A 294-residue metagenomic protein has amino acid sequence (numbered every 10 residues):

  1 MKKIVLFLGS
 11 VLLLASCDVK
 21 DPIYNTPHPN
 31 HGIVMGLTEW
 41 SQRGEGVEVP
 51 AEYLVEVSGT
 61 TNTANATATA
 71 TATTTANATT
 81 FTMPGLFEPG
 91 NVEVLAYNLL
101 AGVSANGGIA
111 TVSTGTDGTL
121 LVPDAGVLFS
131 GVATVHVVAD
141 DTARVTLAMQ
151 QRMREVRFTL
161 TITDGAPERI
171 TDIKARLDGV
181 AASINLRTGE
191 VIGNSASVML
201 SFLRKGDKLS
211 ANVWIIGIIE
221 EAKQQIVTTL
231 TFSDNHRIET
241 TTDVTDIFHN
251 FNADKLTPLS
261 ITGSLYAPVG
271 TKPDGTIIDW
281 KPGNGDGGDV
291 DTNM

Functional and structural regions predicted by a protein language model:
M1-I4, V19: Positively charged n-region of N-terminal signal peptides that target proteins for export
L13-S16: C-terminal motif of bacterial Sec signal peptides marking the signal peptidase cleavage site
V19-K20, T71-T73, A101-R144, N235-Y266: Structured interaction patches on ligand/partner-binding surfaces of diverse proteins
D21-R43, Q150-T163: A short, Gly/Thr-enriched small/hydrophobic beta-strand-prone motif that recurs across taxa
R43-A51, D164-T171: A short beta-turn/strand-edge loop motif at beta-sheet boundaries
A51-A110, R169-N250: Tryptophan-paired
P123-L209: A sequence/structural signal for flexible, mid-protein segments enriched in small/helix-disrupting residues
L200-L203, V213, G275-M294: Short, low-complexity, Pro/Ser/Thr/Gly-rich segments in the mature regions of secreted, periplasmic
